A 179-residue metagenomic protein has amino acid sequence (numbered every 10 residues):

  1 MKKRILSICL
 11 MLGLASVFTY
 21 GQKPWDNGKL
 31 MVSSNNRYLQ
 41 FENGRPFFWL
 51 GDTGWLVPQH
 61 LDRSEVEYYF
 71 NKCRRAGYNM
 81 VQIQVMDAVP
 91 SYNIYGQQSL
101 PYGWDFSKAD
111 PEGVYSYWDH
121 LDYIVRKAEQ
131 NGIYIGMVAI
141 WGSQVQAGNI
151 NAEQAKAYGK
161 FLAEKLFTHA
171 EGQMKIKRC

Functional and structural regions predicted by a protein language model:
M1-Q22: Bacterial Sec-dependent N-terminal signal peptides
K23-C179: Active-site mouth of glycoside hydrolases
